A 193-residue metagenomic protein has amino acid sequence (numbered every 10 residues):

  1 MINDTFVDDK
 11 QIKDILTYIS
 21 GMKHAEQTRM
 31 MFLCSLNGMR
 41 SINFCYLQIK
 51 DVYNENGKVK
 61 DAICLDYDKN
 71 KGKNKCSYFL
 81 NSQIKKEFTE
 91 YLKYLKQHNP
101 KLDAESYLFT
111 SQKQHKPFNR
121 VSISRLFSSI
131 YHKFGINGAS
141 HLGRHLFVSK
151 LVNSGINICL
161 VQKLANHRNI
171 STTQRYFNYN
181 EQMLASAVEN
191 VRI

Functional and structural regions predicted by a protein language model:
M1-F6, R192-I193: C-terminal secondary-structure termini that scaffold catalytic or DNA-interacting sites
D4, N70-E90, E105-S128: C-terminal catalytic core of Y-nucleophile DNA break-rejoin enzymes
D9-N37: Basic, Lys/Arg- and aromatic-enriched nucleic-acid-binding interface segment
T17-H24, S124-L160: Short, basic (Lys/Arg/His-rich) helix/loop patches that form interaction surfaces in the mid-to-C-terminal regions
N43-C45, V148, G155-H167, Q174: Active-site-proximal segment of tyrosine recombinases
L47-K75, F79: Conserved tyrosine-mediated DNA breakage-rejoining catalytic core shared by Y-recombinases
I49, N74, H115, S128 (+4 more regions): Catalytic phosphate/metal-binding cores of nucleic-acid and nucleotide-processing enzymes, i.e., regions that mediate
Y67-K69, A165, I170-N190: Catalytic-site neighborhood detector that most strongly recognizes the C-terminal catalytic loop/helix of tyrosine
